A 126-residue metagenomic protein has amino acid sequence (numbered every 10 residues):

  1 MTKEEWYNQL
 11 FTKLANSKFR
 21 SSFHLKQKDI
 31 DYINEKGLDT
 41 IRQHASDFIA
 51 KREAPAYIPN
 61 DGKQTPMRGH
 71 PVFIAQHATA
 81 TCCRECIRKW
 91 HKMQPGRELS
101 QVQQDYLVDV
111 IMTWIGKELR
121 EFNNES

Functional and structural regions predicted by a protein language model:
T2-I49: Core of compact, soluble alpha-helical bundle domains
Q43-K51, E85-K89, T113: Short, hydrophobic/amphipathic alpha-helical patches that form generic packing surfaces within helical domains
D47-P55, G116-E121: Mature exported/compartmentalized surface modules and terminal targeting/interaction regions
Y57, V72-I74, M93, R97: Terminal, compositionally biased segments used for targeting/anchoring and flexible tails
P59-T79: Immediate flanking context of iron-sulfur cluster ligation sites
E85-I111: Iron-sulfur (Fe-S) cluster-binding segments and ferredoxin-like electron-carrier domains, especially [2Fe-2S]
Y106-S126: Short Fe-S-cluster ligation motifs
